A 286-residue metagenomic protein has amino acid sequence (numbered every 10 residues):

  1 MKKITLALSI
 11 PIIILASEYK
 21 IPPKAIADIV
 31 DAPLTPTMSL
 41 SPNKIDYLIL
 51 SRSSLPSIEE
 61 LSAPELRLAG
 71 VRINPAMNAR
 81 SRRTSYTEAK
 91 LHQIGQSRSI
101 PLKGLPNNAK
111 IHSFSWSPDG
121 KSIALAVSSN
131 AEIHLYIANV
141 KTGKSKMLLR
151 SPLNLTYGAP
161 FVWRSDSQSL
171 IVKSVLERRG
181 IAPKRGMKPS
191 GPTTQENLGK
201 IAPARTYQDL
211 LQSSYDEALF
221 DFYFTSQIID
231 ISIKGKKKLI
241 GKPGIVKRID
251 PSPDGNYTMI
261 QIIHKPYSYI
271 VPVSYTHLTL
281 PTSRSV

Functional and structural regions predicted by a protein language model:
M1-I4: Positively charged n-region of N-terminal signal peptides that target proteins for export
A7-I13: Bacterial N-terminal signal peptides
A16-S283: Beta-propeller folds
